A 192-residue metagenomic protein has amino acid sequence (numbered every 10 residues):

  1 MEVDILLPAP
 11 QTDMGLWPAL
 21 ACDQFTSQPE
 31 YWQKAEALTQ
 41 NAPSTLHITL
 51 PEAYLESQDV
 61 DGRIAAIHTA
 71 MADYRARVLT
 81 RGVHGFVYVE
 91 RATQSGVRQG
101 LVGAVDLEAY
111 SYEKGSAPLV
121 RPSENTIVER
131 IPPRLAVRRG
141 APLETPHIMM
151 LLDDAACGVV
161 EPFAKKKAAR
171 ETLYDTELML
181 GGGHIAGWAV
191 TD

Functional and structural regions predicted by a protein language model:
M1-G183: N-terminal extension/subdomain marker
V190-D192: Active-site beta-strand/loop microenvironment that shapes enzyme catalytic pockets
